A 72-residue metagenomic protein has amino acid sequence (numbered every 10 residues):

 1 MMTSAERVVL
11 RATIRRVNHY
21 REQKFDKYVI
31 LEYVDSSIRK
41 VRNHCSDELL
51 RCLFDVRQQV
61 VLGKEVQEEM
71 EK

Functional and structural regions predicted by a protein language model:
M1, E69-E71: Residue-level detector of intrinsically disordered terminal segments
M1-E32: N-terminal acidic leader/helix
Y28-E69: Short, charge-rich amphipathic interface segments used for partner binding and complex assembly
